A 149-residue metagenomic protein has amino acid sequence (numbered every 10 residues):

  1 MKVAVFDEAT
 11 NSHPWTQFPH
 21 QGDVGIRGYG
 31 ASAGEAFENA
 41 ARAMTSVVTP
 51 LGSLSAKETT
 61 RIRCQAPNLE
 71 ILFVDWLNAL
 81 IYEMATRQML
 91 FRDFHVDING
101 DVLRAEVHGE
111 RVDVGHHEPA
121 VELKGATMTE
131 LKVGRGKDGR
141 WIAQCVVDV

Functional and structural regions predicted by a protein language model:
K2-G30, G34-V149: N-terminal intrinsically disordered, cationic/polar leader segments that include organellar targeting peptides
